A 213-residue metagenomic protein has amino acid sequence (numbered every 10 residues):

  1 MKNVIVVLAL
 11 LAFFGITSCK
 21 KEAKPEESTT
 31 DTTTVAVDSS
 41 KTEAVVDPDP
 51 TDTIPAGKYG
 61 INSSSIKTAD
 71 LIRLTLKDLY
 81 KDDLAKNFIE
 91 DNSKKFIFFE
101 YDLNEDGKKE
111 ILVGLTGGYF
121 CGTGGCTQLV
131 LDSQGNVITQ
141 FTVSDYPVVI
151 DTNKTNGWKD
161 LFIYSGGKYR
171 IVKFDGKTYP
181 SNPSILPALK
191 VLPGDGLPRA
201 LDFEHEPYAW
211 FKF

Functional and structural regions predicted by a protein language model:
K2-A9, K24: Sec-dependent signal peptide recognition, specifically the positively charged N-region followed immediately by
G15-S18: C-terminal motif of bacterial Sec signal peptides marking the signal peptidase cleavage site
K20-I66, D151-F213: Acidic, small-residue rich beta-repeat scaffolds with periodic aromatic anchors
P55, Y59-L76, T123-F141, I171-T178: Beta-propeller blade repeat segments, especially FG-GAP/WD-type strand-to-loop junctions in 6- to 7-bladed propeller
L84, F88-F96, F141-D151: Repeat-based blade/solenoid architectures
N87-I89, G118-T123: Short consensus segments that form the blades of beta-propeller domains, in both extracellular/periplasmic
F99-L103: Calcium-binding motifs, dominated by EF-hand helix-loop-helix domains
E105-T116, T155-Y164: Acidic/hydrophobic-patterned starts of short beta strands in beta-sheet-rich repeat architectures
